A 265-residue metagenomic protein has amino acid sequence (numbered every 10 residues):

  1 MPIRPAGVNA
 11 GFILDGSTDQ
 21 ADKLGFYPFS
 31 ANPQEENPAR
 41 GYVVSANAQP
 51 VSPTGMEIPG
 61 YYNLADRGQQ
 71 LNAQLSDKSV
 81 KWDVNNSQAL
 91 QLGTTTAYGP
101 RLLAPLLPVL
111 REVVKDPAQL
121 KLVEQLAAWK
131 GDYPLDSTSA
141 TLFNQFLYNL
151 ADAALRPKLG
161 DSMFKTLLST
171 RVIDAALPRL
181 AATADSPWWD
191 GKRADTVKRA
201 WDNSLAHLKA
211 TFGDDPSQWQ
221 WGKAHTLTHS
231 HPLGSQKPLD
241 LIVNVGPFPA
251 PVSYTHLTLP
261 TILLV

Functional and structural regions predicted by a protein language model:
M1-Q74, K78: Hydrophobic alpha-helical segments
G7, V43, V84, Q88-L259: Acidic, low-complexity N-terminal propeptides/linkers enriched in Ser/Thr/Asp/Gly that mediate export, maturation
Q49-P50, A73-K81, E112, A128 (+1 more regions): Short, well-ordered loop/turn and helix-capping segments at boundaries between secondary-structure elements and domains
V51-I58, W82-L92: Glycine- and acidic
T261-V265: Single conserved hydrophobic/aromatic residue that forms the stacking wall/gate of nucleotide- or nucleobase-binding
